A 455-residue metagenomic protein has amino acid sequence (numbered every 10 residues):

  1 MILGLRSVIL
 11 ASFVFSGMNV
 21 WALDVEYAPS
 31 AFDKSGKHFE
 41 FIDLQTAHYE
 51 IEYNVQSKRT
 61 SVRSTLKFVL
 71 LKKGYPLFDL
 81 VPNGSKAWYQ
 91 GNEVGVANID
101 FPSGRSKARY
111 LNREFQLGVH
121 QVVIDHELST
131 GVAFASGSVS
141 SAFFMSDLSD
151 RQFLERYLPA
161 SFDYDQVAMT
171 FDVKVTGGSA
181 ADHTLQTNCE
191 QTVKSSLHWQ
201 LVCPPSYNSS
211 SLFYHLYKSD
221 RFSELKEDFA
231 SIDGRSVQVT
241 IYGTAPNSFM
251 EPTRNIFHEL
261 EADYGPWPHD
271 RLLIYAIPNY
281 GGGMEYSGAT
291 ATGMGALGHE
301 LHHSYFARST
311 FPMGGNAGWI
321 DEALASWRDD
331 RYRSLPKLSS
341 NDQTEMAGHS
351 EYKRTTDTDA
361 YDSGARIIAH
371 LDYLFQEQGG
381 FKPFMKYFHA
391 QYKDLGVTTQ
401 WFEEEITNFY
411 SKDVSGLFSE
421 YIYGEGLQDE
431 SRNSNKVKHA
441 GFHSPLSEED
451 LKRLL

Functional and structural regions predicted by a protein language model:
S7-G17: Bacterial N-terminal signal peptides
F13-V14, W21-T60, K436-F442: N-terminal, polar/Ser/Thr-rich
A28, T65-V69, E114, V123-S219: Extended, low-hydrophobicity, Ser/Thr/Pro/Gly-biased non-transmembrane segments
S64, V69, P76, R113 (+6 more regions): Zn2+-dependent metallopeptidase catalytic core
K73-P76, V81-S141, S196-Q200: A surface-exposed beta-strand-loop module
D147-L154, L158-D163, V167-K174, A180-L197 (+4 more regions): Non-catalytic accessory/interaction domains
Q200-C203, F222-A317, P336: Juxtacatalytic substrate-recognition/specificity segment
G314-F375, K386-V397, F409, Y421-E425 (+2 more regions): Acidic/His/Gly-enriched intrinsically disordered linker/tail segments that often contain short helix/coil "MoRF-like"
